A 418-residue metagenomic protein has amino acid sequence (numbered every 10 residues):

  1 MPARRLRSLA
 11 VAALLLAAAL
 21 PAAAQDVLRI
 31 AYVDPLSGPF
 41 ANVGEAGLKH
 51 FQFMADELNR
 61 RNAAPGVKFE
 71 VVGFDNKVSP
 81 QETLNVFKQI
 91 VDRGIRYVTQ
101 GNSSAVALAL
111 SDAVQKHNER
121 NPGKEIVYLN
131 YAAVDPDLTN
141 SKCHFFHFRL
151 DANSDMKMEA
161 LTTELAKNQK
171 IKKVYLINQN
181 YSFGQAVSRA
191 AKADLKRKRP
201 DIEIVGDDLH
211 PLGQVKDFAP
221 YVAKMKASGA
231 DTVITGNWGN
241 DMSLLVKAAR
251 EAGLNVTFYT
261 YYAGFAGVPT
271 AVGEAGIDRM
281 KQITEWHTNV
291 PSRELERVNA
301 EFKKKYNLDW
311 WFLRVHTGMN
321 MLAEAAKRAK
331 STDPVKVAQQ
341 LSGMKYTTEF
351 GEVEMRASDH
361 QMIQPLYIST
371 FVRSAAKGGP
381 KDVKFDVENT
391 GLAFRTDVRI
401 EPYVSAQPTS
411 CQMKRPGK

Functional and structural regions predicted by a protein language model:
A19-L20: N-terminal signal peptide c-region/cleavage motif recognized by signal peptidases
V27, A31-Q52, F74-Q81, N102-S103 (+3 more regions): Extracytoplasmic "Venus flytrap"
V27, N42-G47, R61-L138, L150 (+1 more regions): Beta-alpha junction/loop-to-helix N-cap segments that form part of ligand/metal-binding clefts
L28, K345, E349-K418: Solvent-exposed, acidic/polar segments of extracytosolic/periplasmic ligand-binding ectodomains
K49-V71, K196-D201: Signal peptide-proximal N-terminal region of secreted/periplasmic/extracellular or secretory-lumen proteins
E82-N85, P136-D137, F145-G253, T288-R297 (+1 more regions): Extracellular/periplasmic Venus flytrap/periplasmic-binding protein
I90-S104, N121-Y131, K173-N178, G229-G239 (+4 more regions): Periplasmic-binding protein-like
H144, D151, V246-M319, K327-T332 (+2 more regions): Extracellular/periplasmic periplasmic-binding protein-like sensory domains
